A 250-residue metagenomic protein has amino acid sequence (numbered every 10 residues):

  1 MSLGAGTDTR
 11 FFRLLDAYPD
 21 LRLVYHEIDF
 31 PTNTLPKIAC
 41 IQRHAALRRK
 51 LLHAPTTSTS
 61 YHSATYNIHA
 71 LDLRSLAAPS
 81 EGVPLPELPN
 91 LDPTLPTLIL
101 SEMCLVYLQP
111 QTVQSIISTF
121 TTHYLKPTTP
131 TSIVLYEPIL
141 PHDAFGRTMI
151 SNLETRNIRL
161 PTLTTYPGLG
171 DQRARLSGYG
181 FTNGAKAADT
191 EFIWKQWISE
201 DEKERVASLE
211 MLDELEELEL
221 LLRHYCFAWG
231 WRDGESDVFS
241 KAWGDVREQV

Functional and structural regions predicted by a protein language model:
M1-G4: Conserved beta-strand/loop positions that form the S-adenosyl-L-methionine
T7: Active-site alpha-helical segments that house and flank conserved acidic catalytic motifs for diphosphate chemistry
R10-V250: Alpha-helical subdomain
